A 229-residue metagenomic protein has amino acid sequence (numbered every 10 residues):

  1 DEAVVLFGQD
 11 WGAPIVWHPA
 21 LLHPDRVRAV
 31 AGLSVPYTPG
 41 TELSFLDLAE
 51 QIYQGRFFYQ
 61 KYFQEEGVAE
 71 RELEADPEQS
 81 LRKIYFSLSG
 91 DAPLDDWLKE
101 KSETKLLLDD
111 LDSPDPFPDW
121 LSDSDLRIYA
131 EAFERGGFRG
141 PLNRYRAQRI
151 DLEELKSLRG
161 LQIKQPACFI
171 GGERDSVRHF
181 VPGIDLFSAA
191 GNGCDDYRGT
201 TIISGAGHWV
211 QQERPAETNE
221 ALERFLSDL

Functional and structural regions predicted by a protein language model:
D1-F7, W11-R198: Flexible "cap/lid" subdomain of the alpha/beta-hydrolase fold that forms the substrate-access gate
D195-L229: Catalytic active-site module of serine/aspartate enzymes centered on a nucleophile-bearing elbow/loop
